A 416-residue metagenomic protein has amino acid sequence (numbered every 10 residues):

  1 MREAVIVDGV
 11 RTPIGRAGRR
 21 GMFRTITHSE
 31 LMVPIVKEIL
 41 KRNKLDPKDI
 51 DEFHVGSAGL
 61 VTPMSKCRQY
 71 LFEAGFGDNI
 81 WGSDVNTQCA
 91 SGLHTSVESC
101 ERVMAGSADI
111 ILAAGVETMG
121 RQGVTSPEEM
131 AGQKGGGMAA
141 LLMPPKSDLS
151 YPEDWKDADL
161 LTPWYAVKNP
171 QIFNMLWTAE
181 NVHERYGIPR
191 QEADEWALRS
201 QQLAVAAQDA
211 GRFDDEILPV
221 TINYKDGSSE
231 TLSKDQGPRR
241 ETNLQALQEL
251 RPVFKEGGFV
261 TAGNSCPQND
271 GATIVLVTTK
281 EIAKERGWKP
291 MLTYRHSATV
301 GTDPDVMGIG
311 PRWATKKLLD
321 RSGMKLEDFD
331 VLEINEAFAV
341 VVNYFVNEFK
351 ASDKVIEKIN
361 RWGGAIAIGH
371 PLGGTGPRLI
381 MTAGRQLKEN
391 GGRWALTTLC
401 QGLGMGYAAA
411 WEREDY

Functional and structural regions predicted by a protein language model:
M1-H28, Y151-D159, P163, N243-I309 (+5 more regions): Condensing-enzyme catalytic core mediating Claisen C-C bond formation in acyl metabolism
R11-P13, R24-I26, E30-L31, R42 (+3 more regions): N-terminal extracellular/periplasmic Venus flytrap/periplasmic-binding protein-like
M22-I111, V116-G136, L141, I217-K234 (+2 more regions): Conserved beta-ketoacyl condensing-enzyme motif
H28-N43, K66-Y70, T95, M175-V182 (+4 more regions): Short, well-ordered amphipathic alpha-helical segments that serve as non-catalytic structural scaffolds within diverse
S57-I111, K156, P170-N174, E241-P267 (+3 more regions): Conserved catalytic cysteine-centered active-site region of acyl-thioester-dependent Claisen-condensing enzymes
T87-E117, T125, H183-R212, I274-E281 (+2 more regions): Active-site-proximal alpha-helical scaffold in enzymes
I110-N181: Flexible glycine-/small-residue-enriched beta->alpha junction loops that bind anionic phosphate/pyrophosphate groups
W177, E216, Y224, R295-A367: Active-site pocket-lining segment
